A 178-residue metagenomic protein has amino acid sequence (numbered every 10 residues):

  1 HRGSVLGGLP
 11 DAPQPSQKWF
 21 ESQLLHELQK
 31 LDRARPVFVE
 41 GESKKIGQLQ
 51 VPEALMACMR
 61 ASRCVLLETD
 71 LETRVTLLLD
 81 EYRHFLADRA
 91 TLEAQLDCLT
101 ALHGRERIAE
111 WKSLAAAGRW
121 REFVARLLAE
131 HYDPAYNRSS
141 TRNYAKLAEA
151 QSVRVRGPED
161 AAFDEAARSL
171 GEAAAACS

Functional and structural regions predicted by a protein language model:
H1-M59: Conserved nucleotide-sensing/catalytic segment adjacent to the nucleotide-binding pocket in NTP-handling enzymes
C58-C64, E68-S178: Conserved NTP phosphate-binding and transfer environment spanning the P-loop NTPase/kinase superfamily
